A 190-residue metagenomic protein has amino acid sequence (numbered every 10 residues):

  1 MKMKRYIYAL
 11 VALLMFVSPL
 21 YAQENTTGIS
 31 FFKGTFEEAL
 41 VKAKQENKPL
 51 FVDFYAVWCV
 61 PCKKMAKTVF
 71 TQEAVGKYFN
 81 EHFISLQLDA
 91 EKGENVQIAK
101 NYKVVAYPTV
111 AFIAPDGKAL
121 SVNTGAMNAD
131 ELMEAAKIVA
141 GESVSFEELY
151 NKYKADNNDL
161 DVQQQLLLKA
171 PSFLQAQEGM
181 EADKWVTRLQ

Functional and structural regions predicted by a protein language model:
M1-N25: Bacterial Sec-dependent N-terminal signal peptides
P19-K33, E37, F146-L160: Sec-dependent signal peptide cleavage junction
G28-G34, F54, M65-N95, F112: Thiol-based oxidoreductase modules, predominantly thioredoxin-like and allied folds used for disulfide exchange
F32-P49, F79: A short beta-strand-turn-helix
E46-C59: Short active-site neighborhood of thiol/selenol oxidoreductases, capturing the structured segment around
C59-M65: Hydrophobic heptad-repeat coiled-coil signature
V104-S145: Non-catalytic, surface beta->alpha helical segment in thiol-disulfide oxidoreductase systems
G141-Q190: Non-globular targeting/processing and membrane-anchoring segments
